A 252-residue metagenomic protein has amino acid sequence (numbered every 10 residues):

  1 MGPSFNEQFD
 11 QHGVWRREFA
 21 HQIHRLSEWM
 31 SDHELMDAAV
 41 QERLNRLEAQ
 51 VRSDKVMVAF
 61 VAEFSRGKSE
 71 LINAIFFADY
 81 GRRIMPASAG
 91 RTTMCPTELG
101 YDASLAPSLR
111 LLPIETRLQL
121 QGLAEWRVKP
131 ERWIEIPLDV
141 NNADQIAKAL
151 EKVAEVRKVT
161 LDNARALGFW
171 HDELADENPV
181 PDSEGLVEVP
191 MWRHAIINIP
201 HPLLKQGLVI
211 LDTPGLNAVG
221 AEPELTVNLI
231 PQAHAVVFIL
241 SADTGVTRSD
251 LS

Functional and structural regions predicted by a protein language model:
M1-M36: Charged, amphipathic alpha-helical linker segments immediately N-terminal to NTP-binding catalytic cores
A20-H21, N45, Q50-S252: Globular "head" domains of long coiled-coil molecular machines
D37-A39, L44-R46: Solvent-exposed loop/turn elements at secondary-structure boundaries
